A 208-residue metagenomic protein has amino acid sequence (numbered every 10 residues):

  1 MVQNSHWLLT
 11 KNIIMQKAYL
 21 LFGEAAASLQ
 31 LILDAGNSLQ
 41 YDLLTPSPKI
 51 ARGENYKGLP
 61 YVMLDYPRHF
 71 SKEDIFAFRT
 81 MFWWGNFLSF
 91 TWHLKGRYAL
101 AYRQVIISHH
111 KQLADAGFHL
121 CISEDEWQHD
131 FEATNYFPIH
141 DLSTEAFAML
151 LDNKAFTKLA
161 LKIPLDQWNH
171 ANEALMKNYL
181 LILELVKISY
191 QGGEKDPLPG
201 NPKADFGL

Functional and structural regions predicted by a protein language model:
M1-D34, N135-L208: Long, solvent-exposed, polar/charged low-complexity segments
M1-S71, I75: Charge-rich, low-complexity N-terminal segments
P48-G53, H129-T134, W168-E173: Short, solvent-exposed polar/charged micro-motifs at secondary-structure junctions
A51-P60, K95, N135-L142: Short, charged low-complexity intrinsically disordered segments located at boundaries of structured domains
N55-D115: Aromatic- and glycine-enriched beta-alpha-beta binding-site module
P67, C121-S123, K162: A structural detector for beta-sheet-dominated domains
R97-L151: Short, internal acidic amphipathic alpha-helical interface segments that mediate docking to partner proteins
